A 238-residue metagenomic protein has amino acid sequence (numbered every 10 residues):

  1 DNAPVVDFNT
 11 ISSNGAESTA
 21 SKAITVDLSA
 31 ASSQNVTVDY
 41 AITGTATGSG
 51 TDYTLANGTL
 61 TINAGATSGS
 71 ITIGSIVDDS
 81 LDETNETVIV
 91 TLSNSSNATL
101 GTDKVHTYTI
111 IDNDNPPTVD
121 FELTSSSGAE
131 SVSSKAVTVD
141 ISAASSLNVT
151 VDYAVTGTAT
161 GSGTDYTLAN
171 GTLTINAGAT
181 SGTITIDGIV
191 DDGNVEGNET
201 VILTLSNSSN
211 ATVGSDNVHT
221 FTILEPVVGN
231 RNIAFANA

Functional and structural regions predicted by a protein language model:
D1-A238: Short boundary segments that mark the start of a structured unit
